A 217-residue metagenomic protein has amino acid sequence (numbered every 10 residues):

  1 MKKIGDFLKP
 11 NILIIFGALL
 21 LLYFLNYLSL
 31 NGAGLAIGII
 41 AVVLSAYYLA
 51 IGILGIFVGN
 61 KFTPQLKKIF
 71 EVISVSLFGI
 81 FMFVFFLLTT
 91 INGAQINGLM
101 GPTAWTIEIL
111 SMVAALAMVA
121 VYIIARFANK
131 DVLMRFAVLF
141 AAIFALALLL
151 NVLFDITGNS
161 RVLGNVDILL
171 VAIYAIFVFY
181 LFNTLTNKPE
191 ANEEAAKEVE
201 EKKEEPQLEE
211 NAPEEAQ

Functional and structural regions predicted by a protein language model:
M1, E190-Q217: Low-complexity, intrinsically disordered extramembrane tails and loops of integral membrane proteins
M1-V58: N-terminal topogenic module of multi-pass integral membrane proteins
K2-I4, L54-F62, A120-F136, A175-V199: Cytosolic juxtamembrane helix at the C-terminal end of the final transmembrane segment
F7, Q65-F83, R135-L146: Transmembrane alpha-helical segments of multi-pass membrane proteins
A18, V113-V121, L133-D155, A172-V178: Hydrophobic alpha-helical membrane segments
A18-L28, F78-N92, A142-D155: Hydrophobic alpha-helical transmembrane segments and adjacent interfacial helices in integral membrane proteins
L25-V43, Q65, L88-L110, F127-L133 (+1 more regions): Membrane-helix interface and helix-disruption motif detector
A41-I51, G79-F85, T106-V121, A172: Generic alpha-helical transmembrane segments
